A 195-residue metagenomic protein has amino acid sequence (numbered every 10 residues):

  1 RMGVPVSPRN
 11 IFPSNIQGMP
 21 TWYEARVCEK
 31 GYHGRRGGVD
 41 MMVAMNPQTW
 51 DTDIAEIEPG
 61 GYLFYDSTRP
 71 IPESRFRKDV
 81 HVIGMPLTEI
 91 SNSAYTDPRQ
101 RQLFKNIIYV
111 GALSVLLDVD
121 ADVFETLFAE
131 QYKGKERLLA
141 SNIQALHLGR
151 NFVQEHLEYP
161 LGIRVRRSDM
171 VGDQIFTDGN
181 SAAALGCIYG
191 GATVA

Functional and structural regions predicted by a protein language model:
R1-V194: Active-site cofactor/cluster-binding pocket
